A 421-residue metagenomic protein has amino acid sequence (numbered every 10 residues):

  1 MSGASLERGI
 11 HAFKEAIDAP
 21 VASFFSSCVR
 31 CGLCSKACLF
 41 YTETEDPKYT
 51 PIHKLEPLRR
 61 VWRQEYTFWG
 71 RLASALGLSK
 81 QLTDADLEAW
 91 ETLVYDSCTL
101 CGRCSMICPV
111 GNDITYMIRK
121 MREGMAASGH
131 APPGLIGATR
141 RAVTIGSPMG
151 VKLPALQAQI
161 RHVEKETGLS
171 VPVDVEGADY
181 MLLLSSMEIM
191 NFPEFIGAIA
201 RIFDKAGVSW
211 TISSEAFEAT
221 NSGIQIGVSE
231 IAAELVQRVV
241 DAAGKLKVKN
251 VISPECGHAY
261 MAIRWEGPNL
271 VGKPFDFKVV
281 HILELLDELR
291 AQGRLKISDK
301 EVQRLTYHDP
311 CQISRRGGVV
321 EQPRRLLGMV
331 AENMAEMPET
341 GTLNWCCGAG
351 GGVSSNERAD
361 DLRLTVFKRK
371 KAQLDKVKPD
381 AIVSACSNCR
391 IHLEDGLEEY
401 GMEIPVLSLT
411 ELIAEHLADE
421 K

Functional and structural regions predicted by a protein language model:
E7-P51: Long, charged N-terminal interaction/targeting segments
R8, E15-F25, L55, R59-G267: Iron-sulfur-cluster electron-transfer modules
C28-C34, C38, C98-C104, C108 (+4 more regions): Short cysteine clusters
K36-Q64, M106-M125, G318, G352-V366 (+1 more regions): Iron-sulfur (Fe-S) cluster-binding segments and ferredoxin-like electron-carrier domains, especially [2Fe-2S]
V175-Y180, D299-L305: A short, charged/proline- and glycine-enriched loop that marks the coil->beta-strand transition at the N-terminal
M187-F275, Q312-M329, A335-K421: Cofactor-cradling patches in redox/metallo enzymes
A233-V239, L285-G293: Active-site glycine-rich loop that binds ribose-phosphate moieties when present
